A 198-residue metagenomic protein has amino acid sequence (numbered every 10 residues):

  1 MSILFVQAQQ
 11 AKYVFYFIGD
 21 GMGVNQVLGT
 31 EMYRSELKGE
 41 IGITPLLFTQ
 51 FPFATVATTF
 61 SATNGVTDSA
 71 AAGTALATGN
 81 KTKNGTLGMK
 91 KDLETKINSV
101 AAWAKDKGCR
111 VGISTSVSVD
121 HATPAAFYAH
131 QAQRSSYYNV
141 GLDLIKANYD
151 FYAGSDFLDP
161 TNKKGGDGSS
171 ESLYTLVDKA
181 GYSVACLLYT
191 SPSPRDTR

Functional and structural regions predicted by a protein language model:
M1-Q9: Bacterial Sec-dependent N-terminal signal peptides
Q9-L188: N-terminal catalytic scaffold of extracellular/periplasmic and nuclease hydrolases that process anionic headgroups
Y189-R198: Single conserved hydrophobic/aromatic residue that forms the stacking wall/gate of nucleotide- or nucleobase-binding
